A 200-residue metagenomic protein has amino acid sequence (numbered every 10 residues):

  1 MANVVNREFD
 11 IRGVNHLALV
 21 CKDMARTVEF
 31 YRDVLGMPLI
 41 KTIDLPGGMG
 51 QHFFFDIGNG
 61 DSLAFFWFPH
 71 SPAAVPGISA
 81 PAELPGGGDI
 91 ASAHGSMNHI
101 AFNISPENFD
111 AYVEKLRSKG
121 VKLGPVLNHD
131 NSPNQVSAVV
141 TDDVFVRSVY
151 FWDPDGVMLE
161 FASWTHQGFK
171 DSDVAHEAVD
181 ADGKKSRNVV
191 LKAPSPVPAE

Functional and structural regions predicted by a protein language model:
M1-F9: A detector for short, charged/polar N-terminal pre-domain segments
R12, M24-A25, A82-M158, H166-K170 (+1 more regions): Vicinal oxygen chelate
H16, Q51, R147-S148: Conserved beta-strand and immediately adjacent loop positions that scaffold enzyme active sites
V20-P72: Core segments of cupin and vicinal oxygen chelate
L63, L159-A162: Short hydrophobic beta-strand motif reused across regulatory alpha/beta modules
A74-S79, K170-D173: A short, polar/proline- and glycine-enriched secondary-structure boundary/capping micro-motif
